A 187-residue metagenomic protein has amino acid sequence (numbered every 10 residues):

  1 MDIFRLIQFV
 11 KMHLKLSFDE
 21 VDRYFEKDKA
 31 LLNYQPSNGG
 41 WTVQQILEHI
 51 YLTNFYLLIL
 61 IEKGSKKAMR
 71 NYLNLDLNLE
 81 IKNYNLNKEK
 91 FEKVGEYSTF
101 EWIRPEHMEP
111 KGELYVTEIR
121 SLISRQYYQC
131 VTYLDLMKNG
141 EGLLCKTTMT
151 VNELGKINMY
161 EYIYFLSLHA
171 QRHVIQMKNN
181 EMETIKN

Functional and structural regions predicted by a protein language model:
M1-D19: Extreme N-terminal tail/first-helix region
S17, K82-E141: Acidic/histidine-rich alpha-helical segments that form the ligand environment of transition-metal centers
L31, I103-K111, M149-E153: A short small-residue
N33-E89, R125-N187: Short, contiguous alpha-helical
